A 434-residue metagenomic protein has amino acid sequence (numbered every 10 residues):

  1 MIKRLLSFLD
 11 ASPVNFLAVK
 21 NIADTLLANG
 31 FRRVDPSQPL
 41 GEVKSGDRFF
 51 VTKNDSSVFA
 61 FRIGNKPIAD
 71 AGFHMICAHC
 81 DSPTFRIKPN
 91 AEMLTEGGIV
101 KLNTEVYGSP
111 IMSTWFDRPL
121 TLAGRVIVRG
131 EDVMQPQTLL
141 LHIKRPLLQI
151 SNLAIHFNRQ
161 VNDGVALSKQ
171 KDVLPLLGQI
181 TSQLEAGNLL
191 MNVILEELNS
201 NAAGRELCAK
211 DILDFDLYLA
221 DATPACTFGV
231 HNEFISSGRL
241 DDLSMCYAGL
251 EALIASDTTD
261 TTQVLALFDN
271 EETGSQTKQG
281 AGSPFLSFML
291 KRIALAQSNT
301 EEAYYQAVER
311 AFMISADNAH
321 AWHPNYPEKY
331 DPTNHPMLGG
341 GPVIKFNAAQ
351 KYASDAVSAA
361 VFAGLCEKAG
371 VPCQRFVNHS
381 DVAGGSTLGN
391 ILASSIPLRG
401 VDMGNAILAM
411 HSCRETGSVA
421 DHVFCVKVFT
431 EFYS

Functional and structural regions predicted by a protein language model:
M1-S434: N-terminal hydrophobic/helix-forming segments and targeting peptides
